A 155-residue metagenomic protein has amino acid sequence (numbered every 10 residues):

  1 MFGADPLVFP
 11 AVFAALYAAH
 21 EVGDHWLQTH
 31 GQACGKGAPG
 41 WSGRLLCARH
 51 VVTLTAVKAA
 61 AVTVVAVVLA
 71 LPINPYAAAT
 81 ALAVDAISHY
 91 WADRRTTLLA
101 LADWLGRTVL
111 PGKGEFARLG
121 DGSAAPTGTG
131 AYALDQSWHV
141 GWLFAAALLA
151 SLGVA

Functional and structural regions predicted by a protein language model:
M1-A155: Hydrophobic alpha-helical transmembrane segments
